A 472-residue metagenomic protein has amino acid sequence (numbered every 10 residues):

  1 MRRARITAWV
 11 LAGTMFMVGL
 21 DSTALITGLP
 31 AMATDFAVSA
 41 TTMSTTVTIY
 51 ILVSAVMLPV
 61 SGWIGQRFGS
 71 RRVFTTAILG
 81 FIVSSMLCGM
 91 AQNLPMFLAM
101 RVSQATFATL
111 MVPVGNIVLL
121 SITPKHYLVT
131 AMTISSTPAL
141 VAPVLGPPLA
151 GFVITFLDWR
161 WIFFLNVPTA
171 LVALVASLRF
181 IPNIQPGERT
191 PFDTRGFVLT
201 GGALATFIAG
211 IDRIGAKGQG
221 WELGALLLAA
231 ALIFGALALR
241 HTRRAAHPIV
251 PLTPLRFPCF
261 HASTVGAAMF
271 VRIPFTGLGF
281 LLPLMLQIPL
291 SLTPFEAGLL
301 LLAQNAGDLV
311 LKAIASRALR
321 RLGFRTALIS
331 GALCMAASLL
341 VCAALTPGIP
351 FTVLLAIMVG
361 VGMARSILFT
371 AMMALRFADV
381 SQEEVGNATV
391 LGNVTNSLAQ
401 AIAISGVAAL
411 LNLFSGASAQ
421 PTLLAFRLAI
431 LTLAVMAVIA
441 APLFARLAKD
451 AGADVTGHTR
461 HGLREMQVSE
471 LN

Functional and structural regions predicted by a protein language model:
M1-T7, D193-R195: N-terminal membrane topogenic signal
A4-L20, L25-L29, A40-I49, V53 (+12 more regions): 12-transmembrane solute porter fold
L29, A142-I154, D158, F207 (+4 more regions): Small-residue (Gly/Pro/Ala) motifs that create kinks and tight helix-helix packing interfaces
T41-T45, P95-S103, D158-L165, P191-D193 (+3 more regions): Interfacial loop-to-helix junctions that mark the boundaries of transmembrane helices in multi-pass membrane
L58-R195, Q382: Helix-loop-helix hairpins in multi-pass membrane proteins, especially solute transporters
M86-L87, F152, A205, A209 (+1 more regions): Alpha-helical transmembrane segments of multipass membrane proteins
T155-G266, L433-A434: Hydrophobic transmembrane-helix bundles of small-molecule transporters
H458-N472: Short, intrinsically disordered terminal tails adjacent to the first/last structured region
